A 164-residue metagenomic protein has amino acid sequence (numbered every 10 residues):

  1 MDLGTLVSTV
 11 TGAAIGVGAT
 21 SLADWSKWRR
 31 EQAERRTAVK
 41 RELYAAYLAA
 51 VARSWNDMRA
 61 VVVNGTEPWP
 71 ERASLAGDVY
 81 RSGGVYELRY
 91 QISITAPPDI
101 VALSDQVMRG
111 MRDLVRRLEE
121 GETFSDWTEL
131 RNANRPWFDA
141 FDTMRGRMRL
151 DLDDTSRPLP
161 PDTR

Functional and structural regions predicted by a protein language model:
M1-K27: Short hydrophobic alpha-helical transmembrane segments
G18-R164: Conserved non-transmembrane functional hotspots
